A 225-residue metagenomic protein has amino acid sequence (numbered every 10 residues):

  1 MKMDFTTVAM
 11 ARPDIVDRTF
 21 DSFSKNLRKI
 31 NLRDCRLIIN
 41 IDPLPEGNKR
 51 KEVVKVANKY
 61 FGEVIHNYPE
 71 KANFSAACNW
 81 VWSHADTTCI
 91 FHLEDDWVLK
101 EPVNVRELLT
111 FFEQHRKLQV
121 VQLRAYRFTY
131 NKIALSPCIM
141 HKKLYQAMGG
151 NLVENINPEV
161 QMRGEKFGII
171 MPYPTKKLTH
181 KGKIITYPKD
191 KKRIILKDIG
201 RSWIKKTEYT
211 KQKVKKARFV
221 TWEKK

Functional and structural regions predicted by a protein language model:
K2-D4, R36: Cell-envelope/extracellular polymer assembly enzymes that use nucleotide-activated donors
R12-L27: Short, well-formed alpha-helical segments that are part of the catalytic scaffolds of diverse glycosyltransferases
R18-T19, A147-K225: C-terminal catalytic/acceptor-binding lobe
S24-I65: Acidic donor-binding segment of Leloir-type glycosyltransferases
N79-C89: Active-site nucleotide-sugar/metal-binding loop of Leloir-type enzymes
D86-T87, A134-G149: Conserved nucleotide-sugar donor-binding and metal-coordinating catalytic region shared by glycosyltransferases
T88-V98: Short beta-strand-to-loop acidic/aromatic patch adjacent to the donor-nucleotide binding site
E101-A125: Conserved donor-nucleotide/metal-binding helix-loop-beta segment in metal-dependent transferases, i.e., the alpha-helix
